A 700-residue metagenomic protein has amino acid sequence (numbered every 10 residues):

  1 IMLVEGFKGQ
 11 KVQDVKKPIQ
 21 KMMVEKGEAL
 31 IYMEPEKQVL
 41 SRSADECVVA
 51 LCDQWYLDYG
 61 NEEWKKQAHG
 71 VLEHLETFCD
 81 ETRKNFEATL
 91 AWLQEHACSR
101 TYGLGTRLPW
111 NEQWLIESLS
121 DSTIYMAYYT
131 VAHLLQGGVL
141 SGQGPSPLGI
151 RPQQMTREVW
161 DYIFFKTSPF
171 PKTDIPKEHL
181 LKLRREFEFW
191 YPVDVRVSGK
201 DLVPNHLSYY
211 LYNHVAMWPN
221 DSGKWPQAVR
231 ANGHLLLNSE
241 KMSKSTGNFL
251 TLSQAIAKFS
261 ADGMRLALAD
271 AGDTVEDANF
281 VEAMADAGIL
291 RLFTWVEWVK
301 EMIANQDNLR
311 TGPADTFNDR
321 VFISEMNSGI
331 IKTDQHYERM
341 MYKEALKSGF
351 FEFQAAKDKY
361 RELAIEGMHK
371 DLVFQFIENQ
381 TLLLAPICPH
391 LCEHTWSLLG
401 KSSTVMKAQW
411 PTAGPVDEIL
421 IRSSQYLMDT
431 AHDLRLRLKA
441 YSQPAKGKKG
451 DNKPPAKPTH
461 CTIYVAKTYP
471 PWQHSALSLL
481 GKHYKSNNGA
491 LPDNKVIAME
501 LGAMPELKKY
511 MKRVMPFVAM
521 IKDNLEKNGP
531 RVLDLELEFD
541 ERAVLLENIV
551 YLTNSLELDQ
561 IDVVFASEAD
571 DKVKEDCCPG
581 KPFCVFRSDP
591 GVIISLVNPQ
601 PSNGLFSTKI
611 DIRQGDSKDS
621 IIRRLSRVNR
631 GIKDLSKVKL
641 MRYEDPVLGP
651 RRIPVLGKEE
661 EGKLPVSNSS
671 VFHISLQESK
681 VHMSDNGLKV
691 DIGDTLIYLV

Functional and structural regions predicted by a protein language model:
I1-I116, S122, E240, T246 (+5 more regions): Residue patterns forming the tRNA-binding/recognition surfaces of aminoacyl-tRNA synthetases and related DALR
P18-N61, A285-V299, T381-L398, S555-K581: Structured, non-catalytic alpha/beta "coupling" segments that mediate domain-domain communication and provide generic
A29-M33, P219-A228, M264, A278 (+3 more regions): Acidic/polar loop patches that form or flank catalytic/metal-binding clefts of enzymes that bind anionic ligands
E34-D45, W110-L115, A228-L235, G272 (+8 more regions): A glycine-rich phosphate-binding loop feature that marks nucleotide/adenosyl-phosphate handling sites
A44, A97, D121, L207 (+5 more regions): Conserved structural-core and active-site-/substrate-pathway-adjacent residues in large, well-folded domains of enzymes
A88-E276: Alpha-helical recognition segments enriched in aromatics with Gly/Pro capping that present substrate-recognition
D286, S403-G604, S617, R627-R630 (+3 more regions): C-terminal low-complexity, glycine/proline- and small-hydrophobic-enriched intrinsically disordered tails that act as
L309-I331, K347-F351, K357-L436, Y464-Y469: Acidic, turn-prone loop/beta-hairpin segments
